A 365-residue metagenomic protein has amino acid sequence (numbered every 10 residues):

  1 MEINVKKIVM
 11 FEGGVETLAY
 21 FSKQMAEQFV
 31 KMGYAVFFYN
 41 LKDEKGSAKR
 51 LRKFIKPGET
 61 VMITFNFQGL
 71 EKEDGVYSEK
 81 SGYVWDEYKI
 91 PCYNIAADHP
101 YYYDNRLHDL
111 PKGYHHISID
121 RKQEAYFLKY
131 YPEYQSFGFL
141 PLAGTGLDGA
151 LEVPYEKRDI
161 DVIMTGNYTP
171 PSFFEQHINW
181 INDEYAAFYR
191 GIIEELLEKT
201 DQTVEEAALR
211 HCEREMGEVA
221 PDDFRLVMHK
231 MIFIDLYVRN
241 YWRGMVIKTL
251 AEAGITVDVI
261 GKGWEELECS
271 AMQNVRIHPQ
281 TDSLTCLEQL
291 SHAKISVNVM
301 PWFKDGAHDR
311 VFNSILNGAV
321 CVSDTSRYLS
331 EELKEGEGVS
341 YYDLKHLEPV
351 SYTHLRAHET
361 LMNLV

Functional and structural regions predicted by a protein language model:
V5-K7: Extreme N-terminal starter segment of soluble prokaryotic enzymes
M10-F11, L18-Y130, T145-L151, H278-P279 (+3 more regions): Extended catalytic core of nucleotide-activated donor transferases of GT-like folds
E12-F21, Y131-K304, T325-L329: Nucleotide-sugar donor-binding catalytic core of glycosyltransferases
F38-N40, F139, V259, Y341: A structural preference for short, hydrophobic beta-strand core positions in alpha/beta folds
L287, D309-L316, S330: Short alpha-helical segment that forms part of, or immediately flanks, the ligand-binding pocket in carbohydrate-active
A319-S323: Short hydrophobic beta-strand element within catalytic cores of glycosyltransferases and related nucleotide-activated
V339-K345: Conserved acidic donor-binding segment of nucleotide-sugar-dependent glycosyltransferases
T353-T360: Conserved small/polar residues in nucleotide/adenosyl-binding loops
